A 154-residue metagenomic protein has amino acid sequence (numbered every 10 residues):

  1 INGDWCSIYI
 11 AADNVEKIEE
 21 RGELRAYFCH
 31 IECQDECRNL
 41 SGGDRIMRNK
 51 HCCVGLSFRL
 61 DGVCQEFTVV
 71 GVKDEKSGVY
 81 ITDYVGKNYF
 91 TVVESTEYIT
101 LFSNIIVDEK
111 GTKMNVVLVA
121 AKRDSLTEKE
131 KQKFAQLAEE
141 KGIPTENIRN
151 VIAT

Functional and structural regions predicted by a protein language model:
I1-T154: A beta-rich soluble binding module of mature secreted/lumenal proteins
